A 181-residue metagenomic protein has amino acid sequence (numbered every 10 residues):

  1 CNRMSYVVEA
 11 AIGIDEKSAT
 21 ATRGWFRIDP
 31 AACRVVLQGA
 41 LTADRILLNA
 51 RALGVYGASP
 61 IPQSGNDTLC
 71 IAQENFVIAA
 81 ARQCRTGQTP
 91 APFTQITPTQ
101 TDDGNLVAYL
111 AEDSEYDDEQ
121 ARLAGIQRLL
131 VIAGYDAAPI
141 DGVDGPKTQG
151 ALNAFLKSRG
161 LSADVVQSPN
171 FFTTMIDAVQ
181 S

Functional and structural regions predicted by a protein language model:
C1-R3, A11, A32-R34, R45-L47 (+1 more regions): Cell-envelope/ECM-targeting effectors and their regulatory/trafficking segments
V7-E16: Short, surface-exposed beta-strand/strand-loop-strand elements in extracellular ectodomains
D15-A19, G134-Y135: Change "in extracellular beta-sheet-rich domains … of secreted and cell-surface proteins" to "in beta-sheet-rich domains
K17-A43: Intrinsically disordered, low-complexity Pro/Gly/Ser/Thr-rich segments with frequent PxxP/GP/PP motifs and embedded
